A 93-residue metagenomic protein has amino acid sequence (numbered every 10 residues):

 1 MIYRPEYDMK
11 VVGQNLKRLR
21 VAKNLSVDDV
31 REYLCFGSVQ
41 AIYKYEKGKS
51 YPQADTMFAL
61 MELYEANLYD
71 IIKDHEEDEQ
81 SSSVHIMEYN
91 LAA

Functional and structural regions predicted by a protein language model:
M1-A22: A short, Lys/Arg-rich alpha-helix, primarily the initiator
M1-P5, E62, I72-A93: Short, charged recognition helix plus adjacent turn of helix-turn-helix-like nucleic-acid-binding domains
K17, D28, F58: Residues within the helices of the helix-turn-helix
R20, R31, M61: The alpha-helix within a helix-turn-helix
N24-K44: Short alpha-helical DNA-recognition segment
Y45-E46, Y64: DNA major-groove recognition helix of helix-turn-helix
D55-D70: DNA major-groove recognition helix of helix-turn-helix/homeodomain DNA-binding modules
